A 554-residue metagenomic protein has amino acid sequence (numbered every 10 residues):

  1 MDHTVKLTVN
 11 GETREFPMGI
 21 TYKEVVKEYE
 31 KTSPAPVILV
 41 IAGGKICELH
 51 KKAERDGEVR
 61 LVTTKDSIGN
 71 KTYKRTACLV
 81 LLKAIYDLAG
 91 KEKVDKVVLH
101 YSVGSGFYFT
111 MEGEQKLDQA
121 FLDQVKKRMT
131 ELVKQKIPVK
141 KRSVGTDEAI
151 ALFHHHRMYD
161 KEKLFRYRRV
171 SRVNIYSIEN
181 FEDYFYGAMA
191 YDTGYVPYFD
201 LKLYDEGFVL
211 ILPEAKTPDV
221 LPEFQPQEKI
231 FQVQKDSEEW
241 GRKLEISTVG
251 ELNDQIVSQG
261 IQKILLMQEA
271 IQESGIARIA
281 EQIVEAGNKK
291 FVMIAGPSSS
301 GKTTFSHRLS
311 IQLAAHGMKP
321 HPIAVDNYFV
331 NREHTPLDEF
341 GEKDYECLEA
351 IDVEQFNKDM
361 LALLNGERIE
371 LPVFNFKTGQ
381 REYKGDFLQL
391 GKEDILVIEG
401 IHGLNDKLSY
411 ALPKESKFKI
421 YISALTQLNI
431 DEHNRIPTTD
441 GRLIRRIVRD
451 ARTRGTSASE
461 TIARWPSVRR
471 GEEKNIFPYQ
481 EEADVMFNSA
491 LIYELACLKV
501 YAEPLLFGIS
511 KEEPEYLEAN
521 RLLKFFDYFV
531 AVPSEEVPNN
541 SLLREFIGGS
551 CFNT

Functional and structural regions predicted by a protein language model:
M1-C78, L82-V103, E114-Q115, K127-R128: Ubiquitin-like/PB1-type beta-grasp interaction modules and other compact soluble beta-rich domains
K51-E54, E58-T72, A84, K93-G104 (+3 more regions): Auxiliary tRNA-acceptor-end handling modules of aminoacyl-tRNA synthetases
G287, S409-T554: Conserved NTP phosphate-binding and transfer environment spanning the P-loop NTPase/kinase superfamily
V292-I294: Hydrophobic anchor at the beta1->P-loop junction of P-loop NTPases
K302: Conserved lysine of the Walker
F305, L309: Hydrophobic positions on the alpha1 helix immediately C-terminal to the Walker A/P-loop
I323, V330, H334-K377: Conserved nucleotide-sensing/catalytic segment adjacent to the nucleotide-binding pocket in NTP-handling enzymes
N357-E415, W465-Y479: Glycine-rich phosphate-binding loop used to anchor ATP phosphates in small-molecule kinases, encompassing both
